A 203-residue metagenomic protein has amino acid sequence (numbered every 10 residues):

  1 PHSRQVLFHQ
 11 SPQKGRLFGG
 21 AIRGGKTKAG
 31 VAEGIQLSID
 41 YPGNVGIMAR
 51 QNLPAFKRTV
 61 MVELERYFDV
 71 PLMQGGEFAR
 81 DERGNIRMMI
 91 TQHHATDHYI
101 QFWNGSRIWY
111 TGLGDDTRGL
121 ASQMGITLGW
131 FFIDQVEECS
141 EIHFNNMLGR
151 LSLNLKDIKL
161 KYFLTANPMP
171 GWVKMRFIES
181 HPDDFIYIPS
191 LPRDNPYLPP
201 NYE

Functional and structural regions predicted by a protein language model:
P1-E203: Phosphate/NTP-binding elements of NTP-utilizing enzymes
